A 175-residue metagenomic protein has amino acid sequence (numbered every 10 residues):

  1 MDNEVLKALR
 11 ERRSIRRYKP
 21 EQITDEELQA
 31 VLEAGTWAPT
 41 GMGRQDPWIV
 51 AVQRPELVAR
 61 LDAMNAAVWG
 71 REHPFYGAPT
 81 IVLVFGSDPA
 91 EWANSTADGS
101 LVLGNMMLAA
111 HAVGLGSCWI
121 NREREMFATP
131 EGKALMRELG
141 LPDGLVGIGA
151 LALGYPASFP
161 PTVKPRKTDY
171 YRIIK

Functional and structural regions predicted by a protein language model:
M1-K175: Acidic, surface-exposed loops and disordered segments
